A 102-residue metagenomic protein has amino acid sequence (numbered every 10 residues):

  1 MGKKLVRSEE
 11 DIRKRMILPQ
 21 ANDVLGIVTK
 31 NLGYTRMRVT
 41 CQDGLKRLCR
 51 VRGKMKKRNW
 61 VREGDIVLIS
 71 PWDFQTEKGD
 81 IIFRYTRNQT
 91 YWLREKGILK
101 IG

Functional and structural regions predicted by a protein language model:
M1-V24: Short boundary/loop segments of OB/S1/cold-shock single-stranded nucleic-acid-binding domains
Y34-V39: Short aromatic-glycine-enriched beta-strand elements
D43-G53: Short, structured beta-strand/loop micro-motifs enriched in basic residues and often containing a Trp
M55-L68: Short nucleic-acid-contacting surface segments enriched for D/E, G, S/T with interspersed K/R
S70-E77, R87: Short, charged beta-turn/beta-strand-edge "cap" motif at the junction between a beta-strand and an adjacent loop
R84-G102: Short peripheral tails and domain-boundary helices/loops at the edges of structured domains
